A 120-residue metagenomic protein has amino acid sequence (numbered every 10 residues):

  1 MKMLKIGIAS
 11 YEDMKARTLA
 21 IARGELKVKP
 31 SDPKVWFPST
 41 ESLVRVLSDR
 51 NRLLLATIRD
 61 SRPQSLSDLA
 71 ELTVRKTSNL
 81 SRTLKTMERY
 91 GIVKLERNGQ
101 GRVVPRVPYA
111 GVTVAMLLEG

Functional and structural regions predicted by a protein language model:
M1-G24: General nucleic-acid-binding
L26-L53: Short alpha-helical segments that sit at the start of domains
V44-S48, S65, E96-G120: Short, cationic-aromatic polyanion-contact patches
V46, A56-S61: Short amphipathic alpha-helical elements of helix-turn-helix/winged-helix folds
D68-L72, M87: A short acidic, leucine-rich amphipathic alpha-helix
G91: Glycine-centered, phosphate/nucleic-acid-interacting loop/turn motifs that mediate DNA/RNA or nucleotide
